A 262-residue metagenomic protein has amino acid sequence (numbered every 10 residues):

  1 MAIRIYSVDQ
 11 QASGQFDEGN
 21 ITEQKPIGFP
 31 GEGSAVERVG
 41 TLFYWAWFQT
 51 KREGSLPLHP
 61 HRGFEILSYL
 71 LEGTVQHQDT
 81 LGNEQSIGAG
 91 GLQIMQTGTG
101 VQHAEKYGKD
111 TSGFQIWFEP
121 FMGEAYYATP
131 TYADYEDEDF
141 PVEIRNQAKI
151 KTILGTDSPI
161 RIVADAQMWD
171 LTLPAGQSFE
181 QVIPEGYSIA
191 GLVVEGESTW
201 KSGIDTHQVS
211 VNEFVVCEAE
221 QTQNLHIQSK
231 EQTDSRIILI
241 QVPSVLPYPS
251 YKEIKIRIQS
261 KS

Functional and structural regions predicted by a protein language model:
M1-S262: Jelly-roll (double-stranded beta-helix
